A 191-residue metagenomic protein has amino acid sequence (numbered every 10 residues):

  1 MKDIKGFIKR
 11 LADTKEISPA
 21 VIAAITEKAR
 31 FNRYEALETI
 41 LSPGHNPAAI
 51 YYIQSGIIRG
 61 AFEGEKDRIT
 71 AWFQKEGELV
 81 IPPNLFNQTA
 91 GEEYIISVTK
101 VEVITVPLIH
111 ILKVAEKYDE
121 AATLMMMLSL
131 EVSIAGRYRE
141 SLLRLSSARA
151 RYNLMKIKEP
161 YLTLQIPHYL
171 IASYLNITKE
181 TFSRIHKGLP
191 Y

Functional and structural regions predicted by a protein language model:
M1-R30, L85: Cyclic nucleotide-binding regulatory module and flanking cytosolic helices
F7, V132-L143: Short, Lys/Arg-enriched N-terminal segment that forms or immediately precedes the first helix of a structured domain
R30, I57-F62, E102-V103: Short beta-strand segments in beta-sandwich/barrel cores
R30-H45, K66, Q74-E78: Conserved short histidine dyad/triad with adjacent acidic residue
A48-R59, E76-G77: Glycine- and acidic-residue-biased ligand/ion/polar-headgroup-sensing regions
I69-M127: Cyclic-nucleotide recognition modules
V80, Y138-R151: Short, Lys/Arg-enriched anionic-surface-contact patches
S146-Y191: Phosphate-/nucleic-acid-contacting segments
